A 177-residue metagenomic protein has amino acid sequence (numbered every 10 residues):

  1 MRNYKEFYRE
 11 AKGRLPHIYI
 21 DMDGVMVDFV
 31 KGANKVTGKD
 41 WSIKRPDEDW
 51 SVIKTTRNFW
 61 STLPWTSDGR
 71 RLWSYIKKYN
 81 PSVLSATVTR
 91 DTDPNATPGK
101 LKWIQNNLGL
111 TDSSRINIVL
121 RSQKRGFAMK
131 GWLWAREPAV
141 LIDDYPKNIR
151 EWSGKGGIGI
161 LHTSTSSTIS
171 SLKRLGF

Functional and structural regions predicted by a protein language model:
R2-G13: Proteolytic processing junctions in secreted/extracellular precursors, especially proprotein convertase/trypsin-like
A11-R57, S164: Active-site neighborhood of HAD-like aspartate-dependent phosphohydrolases
H17, R115-W152: Conserved Lys-Pro-Asp/Glu-containing loop-to-beta segment of HAD-superfamily phosphomonoesterases, centered on
D21, L84-A86, I142: Short hydrophobic segments within beta-strands
V27-V30, K35, P81-V83, R90-P94 (+3 more regions): Short catalytic/ligand-binding loop motif for oxyanion handling, primarily in non-cytosolic enzymes, centered on
W60-W65, G69-K100, I104: Substrate-recognition element of Asp-dependent hydrolases with the DxDx(T/V) motif
K100-I118, F177: Structural recognition of alpha->loop->beta junctions
A139-R174: Acidic, Mg2+-coordinating phosphoryl-transfer loop and its flanking beta/alpha structural elements, shared across
